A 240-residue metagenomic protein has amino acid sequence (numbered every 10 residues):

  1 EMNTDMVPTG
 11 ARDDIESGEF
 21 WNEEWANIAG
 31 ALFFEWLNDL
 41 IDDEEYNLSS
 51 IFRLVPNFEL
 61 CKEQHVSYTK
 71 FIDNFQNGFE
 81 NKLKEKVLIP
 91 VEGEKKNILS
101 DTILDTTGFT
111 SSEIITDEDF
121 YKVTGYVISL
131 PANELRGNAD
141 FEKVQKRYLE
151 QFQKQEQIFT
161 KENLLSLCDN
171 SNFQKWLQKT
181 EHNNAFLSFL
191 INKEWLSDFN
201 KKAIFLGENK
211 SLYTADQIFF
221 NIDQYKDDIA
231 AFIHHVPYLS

Functional and structural regions predicted by a protein language model:
E1-S240: GHKL/Bergerat-fold ATPase module
